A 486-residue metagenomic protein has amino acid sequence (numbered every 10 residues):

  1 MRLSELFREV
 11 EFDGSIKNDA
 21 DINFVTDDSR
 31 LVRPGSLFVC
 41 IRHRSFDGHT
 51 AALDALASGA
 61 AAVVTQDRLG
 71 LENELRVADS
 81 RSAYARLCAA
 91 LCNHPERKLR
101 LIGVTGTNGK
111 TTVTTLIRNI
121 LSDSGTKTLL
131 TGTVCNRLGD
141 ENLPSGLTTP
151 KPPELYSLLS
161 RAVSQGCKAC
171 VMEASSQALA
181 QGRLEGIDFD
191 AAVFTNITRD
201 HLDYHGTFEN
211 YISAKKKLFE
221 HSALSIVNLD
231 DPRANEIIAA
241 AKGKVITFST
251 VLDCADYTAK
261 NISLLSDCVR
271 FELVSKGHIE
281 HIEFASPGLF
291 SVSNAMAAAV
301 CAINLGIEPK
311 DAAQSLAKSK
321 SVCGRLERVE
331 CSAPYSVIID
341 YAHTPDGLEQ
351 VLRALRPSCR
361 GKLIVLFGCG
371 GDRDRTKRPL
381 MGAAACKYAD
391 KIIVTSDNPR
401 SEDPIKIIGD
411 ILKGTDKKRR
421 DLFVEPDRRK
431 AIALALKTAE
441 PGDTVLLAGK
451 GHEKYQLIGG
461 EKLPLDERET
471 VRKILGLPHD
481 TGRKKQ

Functional and structural regions predicted by a protein language model:
M1-D13, L31-L37, D47, K242 (+2 more regions): ATP-dependent carboxylate-amine ligase
M1-R86, A90, P232, T258-S263 (+6 more regions): N-terminal leader/targeting and accessory segments in enzymes
F7, Y84-L229, R233-K244, M296 (+3 more regions): Phosphate-binding loop of NTP-binding sites
E9, T65-L71, Q165, A180 (+4 more regions): Acidic, Mg2+-coordinating active-site environments of NTP-dependent enzymes
I16-V25, Y84-L87, P150-P153, M172-L179 (+5 more regions): Short gly/ser/thr-rich secondary-structure transition/capping motifs
I22, P34-G35, A60, L71-E72 (+7 more regions): Short, well-ordered alpha-helix to beta-strand connector turns
D67-L69, T133-V134, S176, I197 (+4 more regions): Short, ordered loop/turn segments at secondary-structure junctions
L71-E72, R137-N142, R199-Y204, R373 (+2 more regions): A short acidic, helix-capping loop that chelates divalent metal ions and anchors anionic groups
